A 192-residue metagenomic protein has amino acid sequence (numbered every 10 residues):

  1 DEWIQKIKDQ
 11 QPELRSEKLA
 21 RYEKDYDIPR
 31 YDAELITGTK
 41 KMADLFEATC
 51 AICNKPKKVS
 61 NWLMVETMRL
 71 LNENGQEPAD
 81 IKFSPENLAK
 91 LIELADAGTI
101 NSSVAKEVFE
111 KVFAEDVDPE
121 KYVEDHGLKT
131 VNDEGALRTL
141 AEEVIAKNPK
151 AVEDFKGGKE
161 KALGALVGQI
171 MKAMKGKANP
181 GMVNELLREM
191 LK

Functional and structural regions predicted by a protein language model:
D1-K192: Charged, compositionally biased, marginally structured helical/coil segments
